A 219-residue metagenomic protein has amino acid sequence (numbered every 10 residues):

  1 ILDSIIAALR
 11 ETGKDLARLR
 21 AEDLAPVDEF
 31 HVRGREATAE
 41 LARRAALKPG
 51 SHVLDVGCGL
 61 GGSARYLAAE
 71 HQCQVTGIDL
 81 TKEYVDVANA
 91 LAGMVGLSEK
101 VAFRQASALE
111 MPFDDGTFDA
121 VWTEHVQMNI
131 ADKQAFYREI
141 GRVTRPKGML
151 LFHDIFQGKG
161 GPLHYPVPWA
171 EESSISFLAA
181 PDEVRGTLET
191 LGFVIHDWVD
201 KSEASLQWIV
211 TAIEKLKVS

Functional and structural regions predicted by a protein language model:
I1-E22: N-terminal, positively charged/glycine-rich alpha-helical extensions of SAM-dependent methyltransferases
D15, H31-P49: Conserved alpha-helix/loop element of class I SAM-dependent methyltransferases that forms part of the SAM/SAH-binding
H52-E110: Class I SAM-dependent methyltransferase SAM/SAH-binding core
L109-A120: A short acidic, Gly/Pro-enriched loop at the edge of an enzyme's catalytic core that lines a small-molecule cofactor
Q134-M149: A short glycine-rich, Lys/Arg-flanked "PGG" loop and its adjoining helix->strand segment in the class I
I155-I175: Short, glycine-/aromatic-enriched active-site segment of Class I SAM-dependent methyltransferases
S176-H196: Short alpha-helix
V199-S219: C-terminal helical/coil "lid" or tail adjacent to the Rossmann-like core of SAM-dependent
